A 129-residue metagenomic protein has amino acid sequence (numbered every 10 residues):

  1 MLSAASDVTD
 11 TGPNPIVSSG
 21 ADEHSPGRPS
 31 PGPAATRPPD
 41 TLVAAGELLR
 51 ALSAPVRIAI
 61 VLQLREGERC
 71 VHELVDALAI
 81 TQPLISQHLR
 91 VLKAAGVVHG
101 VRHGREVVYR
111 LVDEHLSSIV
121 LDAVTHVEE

Functional and structural regions predicted by a protein language model:
M1-L52, S118, E129: N-terminal leader segment of winged-helix/HTH proteins
H24, H88, H115, H126: Histidine-centered active-site/metal-ligand motif
T36-P39, V43-P83, H103, V107-H115: N-terminal helix-turn-helix DNA-binding core of bacterial DNA-binding proteins
E66, A94-A95: Residues at the C-terminal ends
D76, Q87, K93-A94: Alpha-helical residues within the helix-turn-helix
H103, I119-E129: Short, charged, intrinsically disordered terminal tails
